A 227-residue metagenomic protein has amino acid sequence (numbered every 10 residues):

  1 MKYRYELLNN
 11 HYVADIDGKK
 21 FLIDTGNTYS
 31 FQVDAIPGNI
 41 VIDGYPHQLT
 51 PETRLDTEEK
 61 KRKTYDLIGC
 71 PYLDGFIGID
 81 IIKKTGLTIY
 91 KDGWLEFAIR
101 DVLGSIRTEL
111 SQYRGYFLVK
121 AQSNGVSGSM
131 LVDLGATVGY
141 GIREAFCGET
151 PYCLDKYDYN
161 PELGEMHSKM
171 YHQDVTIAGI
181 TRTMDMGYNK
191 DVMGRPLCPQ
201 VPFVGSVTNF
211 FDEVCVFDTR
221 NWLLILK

Functional and structural regions predicted by a protein language model:
M1-K227: Pepsin/retropepsin-fold aspartyl endopeptidases
